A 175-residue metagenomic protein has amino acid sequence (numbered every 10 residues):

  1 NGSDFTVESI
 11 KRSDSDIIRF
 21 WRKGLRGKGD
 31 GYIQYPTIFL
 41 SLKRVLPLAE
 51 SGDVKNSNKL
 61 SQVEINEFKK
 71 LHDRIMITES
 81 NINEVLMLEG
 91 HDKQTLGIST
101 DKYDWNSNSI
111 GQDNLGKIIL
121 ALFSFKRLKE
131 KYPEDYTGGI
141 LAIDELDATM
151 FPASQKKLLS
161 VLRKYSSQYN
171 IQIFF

Functional and structural regions predicted by a protein language model:
G2-L88, L96-N106: Coupling/switch segment of ABC-type P-loop NTPase heads
P36, G139-I140: The start of beta-strands in P-loop NTPase/AAA+ ATPase cores
G90-K126, I143-M150: Conserved ABC ATPase signature
K129-G139: Short basic/glycine-enriched coil/helix segment immediately N-terminal to the Walker B
T137-G139, Q168-F174: Loop/turn-to-beta-strand initiation segments
L158-L159: Conserved hydrophobic alpha-helix in the ABC-type ATPase nucleotide-binding domain
L162: P-loop NTPase catalytic core of nucleic-acid-dependent motor ATPases
